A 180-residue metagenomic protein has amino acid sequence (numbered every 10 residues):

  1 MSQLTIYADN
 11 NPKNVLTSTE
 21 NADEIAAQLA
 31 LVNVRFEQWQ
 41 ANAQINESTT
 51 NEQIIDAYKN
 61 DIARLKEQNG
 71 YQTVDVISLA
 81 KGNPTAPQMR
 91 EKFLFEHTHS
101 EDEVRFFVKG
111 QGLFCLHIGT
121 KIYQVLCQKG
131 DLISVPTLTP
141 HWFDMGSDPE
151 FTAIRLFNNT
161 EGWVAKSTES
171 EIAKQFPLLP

Functional and structural regions predicted by a protein language model:
M1-Q68: N-terminal leader/capping segments at the start of a protein or of a new domain
I6, Q38, D75-S78, R155: Structural signal for conserved beta-strand scaffold positions within catalytic alpha/beta enzyme cores
D75-S100: Conserved short histidine dyad/triad with adjacent acidic residue
A86, F114-L116, Y123: Short, solvent-exposed loop/turn segments at secondary-structure junctions
T98-I118: Short, conserved beta-strand element in jelly-roll/cupin
C127-S147: Conserved metal-binding segment of the jelly-roll/cupin
G146-P180: Double-stranded beta-helix
